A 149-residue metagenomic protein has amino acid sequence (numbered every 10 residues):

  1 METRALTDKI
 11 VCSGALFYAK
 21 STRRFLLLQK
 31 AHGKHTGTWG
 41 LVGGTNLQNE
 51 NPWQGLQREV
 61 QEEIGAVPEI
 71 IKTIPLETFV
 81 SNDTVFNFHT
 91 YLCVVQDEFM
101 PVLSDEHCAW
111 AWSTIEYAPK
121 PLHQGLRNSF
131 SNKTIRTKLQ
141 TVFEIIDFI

Functional and structural regions predicted by a protein language model:
M1-L26: Conserved N-terminal beta-strand and adjoining loop/helix that marks the start of the Nudix/MutT-like hydrolase domain
F17-A19, Q29, V94-V95, T114: Residue-level signal for short segments within beta-strands and strand-turn junctions of well-structured beta-sheet
K20-T22, H32, N46: Short, glycine/serine-rich, charged loops/turns that create anion-binding and catalytic segments at active sites
T22-Q29, E98-S104: Short, well-ordered strand-loop elements centered on a beta-strand within folded domains, enriched for acidic residues
K34-G37: A conserved beta-turn-beta hairpin within the catalytic core of GNAT-like acetyltransferases that forms part
G44-F130, D147-I149: Unchanged
